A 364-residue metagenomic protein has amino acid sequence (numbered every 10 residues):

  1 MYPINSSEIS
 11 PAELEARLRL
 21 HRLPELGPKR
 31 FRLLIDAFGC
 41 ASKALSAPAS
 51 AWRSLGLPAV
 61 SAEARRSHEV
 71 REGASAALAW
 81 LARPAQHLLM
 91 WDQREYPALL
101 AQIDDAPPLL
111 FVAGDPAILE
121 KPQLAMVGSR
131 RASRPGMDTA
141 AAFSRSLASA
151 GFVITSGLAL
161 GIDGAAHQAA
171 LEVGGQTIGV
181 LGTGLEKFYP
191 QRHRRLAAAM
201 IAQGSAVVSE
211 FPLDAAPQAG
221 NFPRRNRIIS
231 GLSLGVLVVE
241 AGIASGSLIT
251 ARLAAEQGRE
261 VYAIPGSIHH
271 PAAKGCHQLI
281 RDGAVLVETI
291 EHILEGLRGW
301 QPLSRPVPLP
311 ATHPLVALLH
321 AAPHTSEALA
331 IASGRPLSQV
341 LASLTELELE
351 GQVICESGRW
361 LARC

Functional and structural regions predicted by a protein language model:
M1-E95, S326, E350-G358, A362-C364: Short, small/acidic-rich helices and loops at N termini and domain boundaries of DNA replication/processing enzymes
Y2-E13, M90-C364: Glycine-biased, small-residue-rich flexible motifs in mid-sequence functional cores and linkers
